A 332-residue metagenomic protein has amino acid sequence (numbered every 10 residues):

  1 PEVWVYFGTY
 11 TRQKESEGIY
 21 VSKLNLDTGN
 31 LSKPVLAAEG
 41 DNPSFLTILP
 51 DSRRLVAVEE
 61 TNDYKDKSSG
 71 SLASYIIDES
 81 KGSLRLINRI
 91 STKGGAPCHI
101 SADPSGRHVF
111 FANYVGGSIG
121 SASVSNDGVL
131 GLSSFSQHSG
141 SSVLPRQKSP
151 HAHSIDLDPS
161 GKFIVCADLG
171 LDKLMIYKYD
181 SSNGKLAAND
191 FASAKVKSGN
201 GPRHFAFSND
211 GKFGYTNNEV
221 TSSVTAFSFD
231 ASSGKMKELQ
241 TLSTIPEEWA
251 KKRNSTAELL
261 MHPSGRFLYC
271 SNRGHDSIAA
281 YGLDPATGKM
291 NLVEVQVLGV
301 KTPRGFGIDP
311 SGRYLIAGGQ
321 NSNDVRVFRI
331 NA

Functional and structural regions predicted by a protein language model:
P1-N25: An edge-strand/N-cap motif at the start of beta-rich repeat modules
T11-K14, E60-D66, V115-S118, L171-K173 (+3 more regions): Short glycine/acidic-enriched loop and turn motifs that connect beta-strands
E15, G40-P50, K93-P104, S141-K162 (+3 more regions): Beta-rich, blade/repeat-based domains predominating in secreted/periplasmic proteins but also intracellular
S22-G29, Y75-G82, S121-G131, Y177-L186 (+3 more regions): Short loop/turn segments immediately following beta-strands, especially the blade-tip and inter-blade linker loops
S32-A38, R85-I90, S134, G140-P145 (+3 more regions): A short beta-strand motif characteristic of beta-propeller blades
S32-G106: Blade-loop segments of beta-propeller domains
G82-S154: Asp-box/WD-like beta-propeller blade repeats and closely related beta-sheet repeat scaffolds
